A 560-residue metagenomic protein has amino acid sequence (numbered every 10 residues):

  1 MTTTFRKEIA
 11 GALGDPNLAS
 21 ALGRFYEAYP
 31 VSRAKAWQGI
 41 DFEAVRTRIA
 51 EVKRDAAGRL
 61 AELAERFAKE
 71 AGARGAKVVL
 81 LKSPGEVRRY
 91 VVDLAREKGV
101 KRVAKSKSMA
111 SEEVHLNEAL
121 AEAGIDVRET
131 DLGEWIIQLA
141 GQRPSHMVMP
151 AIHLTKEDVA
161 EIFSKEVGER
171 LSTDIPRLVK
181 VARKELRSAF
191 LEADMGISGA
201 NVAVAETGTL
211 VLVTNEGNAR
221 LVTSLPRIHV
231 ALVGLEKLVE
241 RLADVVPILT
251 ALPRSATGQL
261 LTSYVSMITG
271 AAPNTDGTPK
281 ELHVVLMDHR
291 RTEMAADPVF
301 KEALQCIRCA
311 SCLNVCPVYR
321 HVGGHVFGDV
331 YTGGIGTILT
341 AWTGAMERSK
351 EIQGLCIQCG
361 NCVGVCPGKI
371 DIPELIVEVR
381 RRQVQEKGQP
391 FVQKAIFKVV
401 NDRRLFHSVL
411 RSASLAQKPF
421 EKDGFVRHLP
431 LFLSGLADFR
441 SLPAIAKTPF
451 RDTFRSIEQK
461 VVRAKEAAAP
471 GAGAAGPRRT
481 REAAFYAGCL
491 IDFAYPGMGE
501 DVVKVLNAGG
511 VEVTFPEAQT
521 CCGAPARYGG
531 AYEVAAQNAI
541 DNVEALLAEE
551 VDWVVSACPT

Functional and structural regions predicted by a protein language model:
M1-V299: The feature marks the mature, well-folded catalytic cores of soluble enzymes
G11-P30, A73-G75, C312-L313, P317-V318 (+2 more regions): N-terminal-biased segments
G39-F42, Y90-E97, K107-D194, N201-T214 (+3 more regions): Iron-sulfur cluster-binding electron-transfer modules in prokaryotic oxidoreductases
R54-A61, E65, L81-G85, H153 (+14 more regions): Electropositive phosphate-/nucleotide-binding environments in soluble metabolic enzymes
K77, D126, C312, C362 (+1 more regions): Residue-level detector of anion-binding/catalytic polar loops
K77-L81, S255-M267, Y319, G324-F327 (+3 more regions): Flexible, glycine/charged-enriched surface loops at secondary-structure junctions
T275-A303, L313-N314, V318-K422, R427-L429 (+1 more regions): Ferredoxin-type iron-sulfur electron-transfer modules in oxidoreductases and energy-metabolism complexes
L304-H321, G354-K369, Y486-F493, A518-G530 (+1 more regions): Local cysteine-cluster metal-coordination motifs and their immediate loop/turn environment, predominantly Fe-S cluster
